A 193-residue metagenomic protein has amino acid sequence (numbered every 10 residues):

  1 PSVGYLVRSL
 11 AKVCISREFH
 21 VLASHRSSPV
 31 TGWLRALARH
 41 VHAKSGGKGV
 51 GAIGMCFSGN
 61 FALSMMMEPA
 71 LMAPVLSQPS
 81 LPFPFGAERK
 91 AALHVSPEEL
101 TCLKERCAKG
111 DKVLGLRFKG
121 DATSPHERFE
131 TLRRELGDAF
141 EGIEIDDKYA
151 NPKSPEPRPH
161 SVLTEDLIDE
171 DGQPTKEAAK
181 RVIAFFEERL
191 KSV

Functional and structural regions predicted by a protein language model:
P1-V193: N-terminal cap/leader regions of alpha/beta-hydrolase-fold enzymes, predominantly small-molecule hydrolases
